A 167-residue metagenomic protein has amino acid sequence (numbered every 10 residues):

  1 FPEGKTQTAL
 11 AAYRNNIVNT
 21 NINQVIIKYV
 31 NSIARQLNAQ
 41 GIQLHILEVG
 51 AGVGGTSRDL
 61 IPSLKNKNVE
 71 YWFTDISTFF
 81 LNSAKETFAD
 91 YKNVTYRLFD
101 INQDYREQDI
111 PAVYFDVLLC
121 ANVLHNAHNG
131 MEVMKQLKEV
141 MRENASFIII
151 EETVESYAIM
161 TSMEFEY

Functional and structural regions predicted by a protein language model:
F1-Y167: 4′-phosphopantetheine-dependent carrier domains
